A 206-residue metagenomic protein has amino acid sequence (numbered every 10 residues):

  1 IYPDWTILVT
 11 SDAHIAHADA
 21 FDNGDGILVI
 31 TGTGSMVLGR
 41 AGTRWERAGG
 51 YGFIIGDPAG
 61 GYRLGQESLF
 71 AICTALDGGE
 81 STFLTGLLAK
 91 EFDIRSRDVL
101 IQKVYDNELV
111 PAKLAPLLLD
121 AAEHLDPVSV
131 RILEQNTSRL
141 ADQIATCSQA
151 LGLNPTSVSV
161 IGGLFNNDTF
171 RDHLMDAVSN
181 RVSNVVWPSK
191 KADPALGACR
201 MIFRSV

Functional and structural regions predicted by a protein language model:
I1-T82: Phosphate-binding/catalytic loop of phosphoryl-transfer enzymes
Y2, D19-I27, L69-V206: ATP-binding/phosphotransfer module of carbohydrate and carboxylate kinases, centering on a glycine-rich
